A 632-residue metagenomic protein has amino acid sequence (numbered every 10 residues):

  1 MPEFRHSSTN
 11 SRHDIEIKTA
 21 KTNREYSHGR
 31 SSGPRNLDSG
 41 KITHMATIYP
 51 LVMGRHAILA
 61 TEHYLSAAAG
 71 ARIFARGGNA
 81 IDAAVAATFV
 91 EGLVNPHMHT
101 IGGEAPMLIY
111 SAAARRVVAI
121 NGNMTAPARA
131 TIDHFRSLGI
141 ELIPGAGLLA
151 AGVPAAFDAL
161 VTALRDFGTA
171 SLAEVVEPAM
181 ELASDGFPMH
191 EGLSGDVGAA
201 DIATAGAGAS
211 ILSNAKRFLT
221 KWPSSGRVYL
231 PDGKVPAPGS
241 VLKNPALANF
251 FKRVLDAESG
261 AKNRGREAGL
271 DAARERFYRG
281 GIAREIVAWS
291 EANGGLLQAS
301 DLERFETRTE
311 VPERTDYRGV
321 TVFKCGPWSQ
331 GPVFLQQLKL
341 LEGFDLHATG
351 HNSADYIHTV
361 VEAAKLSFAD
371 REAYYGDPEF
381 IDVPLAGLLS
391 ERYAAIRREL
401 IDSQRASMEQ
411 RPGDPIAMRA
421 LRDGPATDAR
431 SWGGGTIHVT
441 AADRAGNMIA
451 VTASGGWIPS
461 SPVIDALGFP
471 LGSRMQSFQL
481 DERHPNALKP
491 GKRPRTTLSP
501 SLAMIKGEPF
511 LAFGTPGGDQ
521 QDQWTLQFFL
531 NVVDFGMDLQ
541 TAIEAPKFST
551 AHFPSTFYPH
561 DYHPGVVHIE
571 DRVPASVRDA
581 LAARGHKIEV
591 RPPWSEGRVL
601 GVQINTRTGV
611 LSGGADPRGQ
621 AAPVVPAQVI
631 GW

Functional and structural regions predicted by a protein language model:
M1-R5, P34: N-terminal amphipathic/hydrophobic targeting modules at extreme N-termini, encompassing cleavable Sec/SRP-type signal
K21-R24: Intrinsic low-complexity, disordered N-terminal segments enriched in polar/charged/small residues
G40-A68, R72, G78-A272, F277-R279 (+4 more regions): Noncatalytic scaffold domains of N-terminal-nucleophile
L93-A119, A288, N293-Q298, R444-L511 (+4 more regions): Active-site rim segments in enzyme catalytic domains, especially the processed small/beta chain of N-terminal
G233, N244, A283, G295 (+3 more regions): Internal maturation/activation junctions in enzymes
T309, G433-T436, T496-L498: Short, small/polar residue-rich loop motifs at catalytic or cofactor-binding pockets
A445, P490-K492, T525, D534-W594: Extended C-terminal subregions enriched in glycine
